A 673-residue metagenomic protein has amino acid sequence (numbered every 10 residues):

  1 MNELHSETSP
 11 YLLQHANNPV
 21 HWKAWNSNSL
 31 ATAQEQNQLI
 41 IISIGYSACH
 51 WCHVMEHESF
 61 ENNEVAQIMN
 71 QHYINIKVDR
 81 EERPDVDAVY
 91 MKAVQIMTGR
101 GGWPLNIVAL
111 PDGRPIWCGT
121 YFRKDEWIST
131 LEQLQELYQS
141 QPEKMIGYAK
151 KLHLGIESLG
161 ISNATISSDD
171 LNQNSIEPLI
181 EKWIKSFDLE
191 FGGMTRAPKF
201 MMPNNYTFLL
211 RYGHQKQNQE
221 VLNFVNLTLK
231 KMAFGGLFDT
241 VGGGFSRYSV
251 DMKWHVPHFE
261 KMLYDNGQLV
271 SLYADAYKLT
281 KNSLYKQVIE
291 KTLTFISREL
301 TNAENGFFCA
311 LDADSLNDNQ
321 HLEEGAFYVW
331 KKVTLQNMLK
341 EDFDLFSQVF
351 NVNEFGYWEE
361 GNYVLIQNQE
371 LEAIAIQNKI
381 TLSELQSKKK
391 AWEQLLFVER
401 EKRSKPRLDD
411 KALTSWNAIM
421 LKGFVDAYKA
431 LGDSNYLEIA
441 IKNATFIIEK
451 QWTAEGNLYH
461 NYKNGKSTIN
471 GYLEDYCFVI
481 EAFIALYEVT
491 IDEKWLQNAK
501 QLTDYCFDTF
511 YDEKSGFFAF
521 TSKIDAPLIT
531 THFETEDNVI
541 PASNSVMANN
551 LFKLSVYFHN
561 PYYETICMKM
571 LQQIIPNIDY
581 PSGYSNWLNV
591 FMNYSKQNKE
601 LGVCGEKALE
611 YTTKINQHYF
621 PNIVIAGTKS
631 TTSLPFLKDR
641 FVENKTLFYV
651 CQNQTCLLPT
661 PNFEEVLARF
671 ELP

Functional and structural regions predicted by a protein language model:
M1-G423, A427-K429, Y462, L571-P673: Replace the tail clause
A48, F245, N266-L269, Y273 (+7 more regions): Extended, hydrophobic alpha-helical segments in both membrane/secreted and soluble proteins
M201-N204, V221, H258, D265-Q268 (+11 more regions): Structural signature of alpha-solenoid helical repeat junctions
Y212-K216, A276-L284, A427-S434, L486-E493 (+1 more regions): Inter-helical turn/loop segments and adjacent helix faces that build the functional surface of alpha-helical bundle
K231-F238, K442-K450: Glycine-rich, acidic and aromatic/proline-enriched surface loops and short helix-turn segments that act as binding
R298-T301, E449, A454-G456, H460-C477 (+1 more regions): Long, polar/charge-rich, low-hydrophobicity segments
